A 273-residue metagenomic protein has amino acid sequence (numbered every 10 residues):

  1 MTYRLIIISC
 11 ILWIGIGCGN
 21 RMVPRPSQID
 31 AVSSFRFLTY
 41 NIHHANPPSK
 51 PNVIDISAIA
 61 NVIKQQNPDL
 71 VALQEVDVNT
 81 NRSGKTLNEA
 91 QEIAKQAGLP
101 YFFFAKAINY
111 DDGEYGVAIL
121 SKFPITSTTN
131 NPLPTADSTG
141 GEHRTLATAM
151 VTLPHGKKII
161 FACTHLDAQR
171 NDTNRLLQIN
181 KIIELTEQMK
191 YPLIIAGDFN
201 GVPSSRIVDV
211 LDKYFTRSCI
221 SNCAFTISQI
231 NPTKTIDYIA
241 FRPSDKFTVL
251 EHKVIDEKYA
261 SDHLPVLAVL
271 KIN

Functional and structural regions predicted by a protein language model:
T2-I7, W13-Q96, N109-G113, N180 (+1 more regions): N-terminal, active-site-proximal structural segment of metallo-dependent hydrolase catalytic domains
I29, V76-K158, K253-I255: Structured beta-strand-rich core segments of catalytic domains in phosphoester-bond hydrolases
R36-I42, I59-G84, L120, A149 (+6 more regions): Active-site beta-strand/loop signature of hydrolases that rely on acidic residues for catalysis
Y40-A45, L73-V76, A105-I108, S121-F123 (+6 more regions): Active-site-proximal beta-strand/loop segments in catalytic clefts of secreted hydrolases
N52, S83-T86, P100-I119, S138-E142 (+2 more regions): Active site of divalent-metal-dependent phosphoester/diester hydrolases
K64-P68, A94-L99, I125, P154 (+3 more regions): Sec-exported extracytoplasmic/periplasmic mature domains
T152-D172: Metal-dependent phosphoester/phosphodiester hydrolase catalytic core
